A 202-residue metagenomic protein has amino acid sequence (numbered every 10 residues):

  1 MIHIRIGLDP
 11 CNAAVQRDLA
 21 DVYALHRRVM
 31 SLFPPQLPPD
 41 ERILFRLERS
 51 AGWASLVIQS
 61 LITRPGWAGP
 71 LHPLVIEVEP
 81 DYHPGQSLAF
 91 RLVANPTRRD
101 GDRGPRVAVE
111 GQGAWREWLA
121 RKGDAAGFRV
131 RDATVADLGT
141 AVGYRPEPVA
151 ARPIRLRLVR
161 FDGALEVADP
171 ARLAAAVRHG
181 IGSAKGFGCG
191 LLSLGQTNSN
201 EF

Functional and structural regions predicted by a protein language model:
M1-F202: RNA-interacting cores
